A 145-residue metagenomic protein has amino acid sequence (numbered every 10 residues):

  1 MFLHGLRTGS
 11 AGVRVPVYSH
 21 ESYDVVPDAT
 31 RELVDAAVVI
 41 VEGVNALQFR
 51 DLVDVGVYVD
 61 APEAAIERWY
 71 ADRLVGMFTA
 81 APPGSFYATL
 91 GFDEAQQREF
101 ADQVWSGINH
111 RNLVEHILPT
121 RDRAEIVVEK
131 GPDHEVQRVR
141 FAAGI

Functional and structural regions predicted by a protein language model:
M1-V38, A88, F92, Q96-N112: ATP-dependent small-molecule kinase phosphotransfer cores that center on conserved nucleotide phosphate-binding segments
F2-R7, V13, Y18, V38-L47 (+5 more regions): Generic hydrophobic secondary-structure signal
G5, G9-G12, G43, G56 (+6 more regions): Residue-identity detector for glycine
T8, D72-V75, R98-I145: NTP-dependent small-molecule kinase module
S22, E63, H134: Residue-level detector of flexible, active-site-proximal loop/helix-junction positions within diverse enzyme catalytic
V26-P82: ATP-dependent NMP and nucleoside kinases share a basic, alpha-helical "lid"
P62-E63, T89-Q97, V139-A142: General structural signal for secondary-structure boundaries
P83-G84, I117: Short glycine-rich, low-complexity/disordered patches
